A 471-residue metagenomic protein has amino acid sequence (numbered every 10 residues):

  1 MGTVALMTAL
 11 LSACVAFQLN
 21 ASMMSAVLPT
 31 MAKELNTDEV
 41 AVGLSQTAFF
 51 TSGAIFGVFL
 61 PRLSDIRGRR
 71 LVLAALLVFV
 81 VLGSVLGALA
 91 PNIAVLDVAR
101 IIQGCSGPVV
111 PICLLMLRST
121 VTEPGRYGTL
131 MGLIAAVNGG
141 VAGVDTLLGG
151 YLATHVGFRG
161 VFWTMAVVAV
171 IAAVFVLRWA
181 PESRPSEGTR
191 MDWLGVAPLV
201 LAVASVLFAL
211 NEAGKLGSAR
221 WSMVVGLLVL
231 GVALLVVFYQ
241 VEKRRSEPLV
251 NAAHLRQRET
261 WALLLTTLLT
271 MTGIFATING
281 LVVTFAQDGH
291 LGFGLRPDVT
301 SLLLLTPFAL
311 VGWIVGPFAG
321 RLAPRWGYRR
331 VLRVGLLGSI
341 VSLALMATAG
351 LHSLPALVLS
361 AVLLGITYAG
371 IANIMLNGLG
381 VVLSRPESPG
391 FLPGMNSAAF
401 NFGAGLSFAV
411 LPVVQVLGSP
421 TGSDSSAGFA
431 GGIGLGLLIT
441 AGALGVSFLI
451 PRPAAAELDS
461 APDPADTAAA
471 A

Functional and structural regions predicted by a protein language model:
T3-N20, M24-A26, E39, P248-P420 (+1 more regions): 12-transmembrane solute porter fold
E34, V78-P91, L337-H352: C-terminal ends and interior cores of transmembrane alpha-helices in multi-pass membrane transporters/permeases
E34-N36, G68, L89-V95, V156-G157 (+2 more regions): Helix-breaking motifs and short loop linkers at transmembrane-helix boundaries and internal kinks in secondary membrane
T47-R62, P111-L115, T306-F318: Central cavity-lining transmembrane alpha-helices of secondary-active solute carriers, predominantly the Major
A54-I93: Conserved MFS/SLC helix-loop-helix module at the cytosolic interface between two early adjacent transmembrane helices
F79-L86, A94-Q103, P355-L363: Paired small-residue
I101-V137, E187: Cytoplasmic helix-loop-helix junction between adjacent transmembrane helices in 12-TM secondary transporters
T154-T266, G273: Hydrophobic transmembrane-helix bundles of small-molecule transporters
